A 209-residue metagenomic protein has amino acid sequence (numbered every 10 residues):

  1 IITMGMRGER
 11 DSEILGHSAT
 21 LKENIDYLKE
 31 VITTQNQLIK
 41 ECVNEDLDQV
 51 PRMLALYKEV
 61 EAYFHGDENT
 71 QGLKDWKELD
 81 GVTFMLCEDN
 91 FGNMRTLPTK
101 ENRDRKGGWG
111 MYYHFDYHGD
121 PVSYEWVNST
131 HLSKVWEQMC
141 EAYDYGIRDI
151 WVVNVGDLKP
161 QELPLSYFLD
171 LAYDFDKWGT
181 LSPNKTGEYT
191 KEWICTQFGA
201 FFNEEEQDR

Functional and structural regions predicted by a protein language model:
I1-K106, D208-R209: Gly/Pro-rich turn-and-neighbor structural signature
L86-G92, T99-R209: Structured mid-domain segments that build the active-site/substrate or prosthetic-cofactor binding neighborhood
